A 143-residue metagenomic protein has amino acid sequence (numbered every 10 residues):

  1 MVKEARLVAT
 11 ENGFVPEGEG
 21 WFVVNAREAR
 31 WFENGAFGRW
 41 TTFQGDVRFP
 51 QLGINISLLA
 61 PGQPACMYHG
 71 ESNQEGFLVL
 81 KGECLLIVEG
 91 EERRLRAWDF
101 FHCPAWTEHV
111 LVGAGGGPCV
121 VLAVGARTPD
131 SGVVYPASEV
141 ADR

Functional and structural regions predicted by a protein language model:
M1-Q51, G132-R143: A short, N-terminal "cap"/entry segment at the start of jelly-roll beta-barrel domains of the cupin/DSBH fold
A9, V110-R143: Double-stranded beta-helix
G35-F43, N55-E71, A105: Conserved short histidine dyad/triad with adjacent acidic residue
P50, I87-E91: Short strand-coil-strand connectors
I54-P61, H69-I87, V124-A126: Short, conserved beta-strand element in jelly-roll/cupin
C66-M67, L86-I87, C103, H109-G115: Short beta-strand His + acidic residue motifs that chelate non-heme Fe in jelly-roll/DSBH and cupin folds
G76, G90-W106: Short acidic-glycine-tyrosine-enriched beta hairpin
